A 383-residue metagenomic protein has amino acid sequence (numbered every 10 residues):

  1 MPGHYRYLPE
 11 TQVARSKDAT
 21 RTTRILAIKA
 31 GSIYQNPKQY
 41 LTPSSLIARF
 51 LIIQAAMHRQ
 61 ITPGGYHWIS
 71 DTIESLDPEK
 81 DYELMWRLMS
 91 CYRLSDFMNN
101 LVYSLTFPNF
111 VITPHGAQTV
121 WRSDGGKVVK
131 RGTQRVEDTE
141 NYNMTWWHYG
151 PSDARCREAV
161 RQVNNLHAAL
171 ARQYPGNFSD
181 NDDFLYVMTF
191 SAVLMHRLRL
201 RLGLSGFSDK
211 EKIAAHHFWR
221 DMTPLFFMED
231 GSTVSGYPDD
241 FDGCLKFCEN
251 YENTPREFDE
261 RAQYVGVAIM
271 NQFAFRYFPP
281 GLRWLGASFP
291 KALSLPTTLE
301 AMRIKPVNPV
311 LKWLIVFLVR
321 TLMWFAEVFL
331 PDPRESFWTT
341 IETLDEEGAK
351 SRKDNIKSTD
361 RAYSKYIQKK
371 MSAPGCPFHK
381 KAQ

Functional and structural regions predicted by a protein language model:
P2-P9, I25-Q383: Mature, function-bearing regions of proteins
